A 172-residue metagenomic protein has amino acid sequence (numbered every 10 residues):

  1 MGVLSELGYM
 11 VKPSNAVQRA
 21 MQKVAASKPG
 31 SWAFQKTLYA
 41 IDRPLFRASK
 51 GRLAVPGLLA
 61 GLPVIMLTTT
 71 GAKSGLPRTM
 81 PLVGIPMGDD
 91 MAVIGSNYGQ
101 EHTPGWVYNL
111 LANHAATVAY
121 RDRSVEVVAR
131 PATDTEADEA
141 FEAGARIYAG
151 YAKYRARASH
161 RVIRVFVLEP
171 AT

Functional and structural regions predicted by a protein language model:
M1-K36: Compositionally biased, charge-rich terminal segments
N15, N97-Y151, R157-H160, P170-T172: Short, structured beta-strand-loop surface elements
G30-A72, P77: Short, conserved active-site entrance elements at the starts or edges of catalytic domains
L53-V55, A152-R155: Short, P/G- and charge-enriched loop/turn segments at secondary-structure junctions
L62-Y98: Short beta-strand segments
I65, R164-F166: Short beta-strand micro-motifs in enzyme catalytic cores
T69, P86, Y120, L168-P170: Hydrophobic side chains in beta-strands
